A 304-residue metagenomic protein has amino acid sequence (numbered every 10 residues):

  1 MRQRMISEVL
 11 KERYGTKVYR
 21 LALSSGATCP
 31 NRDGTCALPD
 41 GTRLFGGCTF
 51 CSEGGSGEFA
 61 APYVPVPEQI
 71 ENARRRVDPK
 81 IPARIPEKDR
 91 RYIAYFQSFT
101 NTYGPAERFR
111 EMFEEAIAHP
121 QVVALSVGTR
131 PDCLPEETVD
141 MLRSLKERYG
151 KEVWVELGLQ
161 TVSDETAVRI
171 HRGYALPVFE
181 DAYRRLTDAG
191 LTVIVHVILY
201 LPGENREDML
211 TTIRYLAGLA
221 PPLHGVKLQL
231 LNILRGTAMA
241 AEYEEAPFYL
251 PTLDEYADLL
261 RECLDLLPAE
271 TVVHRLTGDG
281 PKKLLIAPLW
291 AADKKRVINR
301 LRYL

Functional and structural regions predicted by a protein language model:
M1-I93: N-terminal [4Fe-4S]-dependent radical SAM core
R2-E8, E12-L21, G225, N232-L304: Auxiliary Fe-S-binding modules of radical SAM enzymes
Y19-L23, Y92-Q97, L125-V127, V153-L157 (+3 more regions): Hydrophobic faces of well-ordered beta-strands that scaffold small-molecule active sites in alpha/beta enzyme cores
C48, A116-V122, T211-V226, I298-L304: Structural recognition of alpha->loop->beta junctions
G54-A73, V77, I81-A106, Q121-L134 (+2 more regions): Core AdoMet radical
P65, G104, R108, I170-V178 (+3 more regions): Alpha-helix N-cap and loop-to-helix initiation/capping positions
A106-E114, P135-K146: Distinct, well-ordered alpha-helical segments
P177-A238, D254-D279: Conserved C-terminal portion of the radical SAM core fold that forms the substrate/S-adenosylmethionine-binding
